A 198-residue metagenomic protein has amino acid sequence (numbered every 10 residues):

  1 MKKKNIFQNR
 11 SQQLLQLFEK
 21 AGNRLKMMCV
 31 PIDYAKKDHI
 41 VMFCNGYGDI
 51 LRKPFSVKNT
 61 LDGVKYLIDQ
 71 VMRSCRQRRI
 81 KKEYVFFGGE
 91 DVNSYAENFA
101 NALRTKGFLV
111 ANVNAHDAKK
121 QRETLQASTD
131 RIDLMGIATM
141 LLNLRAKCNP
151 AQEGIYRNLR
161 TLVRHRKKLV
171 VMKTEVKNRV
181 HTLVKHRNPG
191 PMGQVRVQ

Functional and structural regions predicted by a protein language model:
M1-G22: Charged, flexible boundary elements
F18-G46, I137, L169: Gly/Thr-rich phosphate-binding beta-strand-loop-beta motif of the actin/hexokinase/Hsp70
K36, N93, D117: Short, glycine/acidic-enriched loop or turn micro-motifs at the edges of active sites
Y47-F86: Nucleic-acid-processing active sites and adjacent nucleic-acid-binding tracks, predominantly divalent metal-dependent
V85-N98: Acidic, metal-coordinating catalytic cores used for nucleic-acid/nucleotide bond scission and strand-transfer chemistry
A111-N149: Short alpha-helix plus adjacent loop in nuclease-associated cores
K167-Q198: Glycine-rich, often acidic, oxyanion-interacting loops/wings at catalytic, nucleic-acid, or phospho-protein interfaces
